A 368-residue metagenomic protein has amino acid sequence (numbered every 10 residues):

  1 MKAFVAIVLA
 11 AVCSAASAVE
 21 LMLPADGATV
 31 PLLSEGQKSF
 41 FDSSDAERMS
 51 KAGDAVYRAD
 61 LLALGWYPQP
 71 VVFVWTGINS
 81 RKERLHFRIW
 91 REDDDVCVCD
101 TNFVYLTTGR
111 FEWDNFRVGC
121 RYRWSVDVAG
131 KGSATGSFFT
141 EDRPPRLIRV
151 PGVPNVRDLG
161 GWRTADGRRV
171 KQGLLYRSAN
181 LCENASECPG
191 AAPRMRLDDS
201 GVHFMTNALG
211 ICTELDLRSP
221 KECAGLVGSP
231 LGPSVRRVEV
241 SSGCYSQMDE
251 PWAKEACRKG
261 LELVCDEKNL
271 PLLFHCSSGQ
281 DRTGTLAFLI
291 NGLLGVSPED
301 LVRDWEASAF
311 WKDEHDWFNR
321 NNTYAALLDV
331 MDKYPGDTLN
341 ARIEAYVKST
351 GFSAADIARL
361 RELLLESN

Functional and structural regions predicted by a protein language model:
M1-V8: Sec-dependent signal peptide recognition, specifically the positively charged N-region followed immediately by
A11-A15: N-terminal signal peptide c-region/cleavage motif recognized by signal peptidases
A18-L273, T285-N368: Cys-dependent protein tyrosine phosphatase-like superfamily
S278, R282-T283: Ser/Thr-glycine-rich phosphate-binding loops at phosphate-binding pockets of nucleotides, nucleotide cofactors
